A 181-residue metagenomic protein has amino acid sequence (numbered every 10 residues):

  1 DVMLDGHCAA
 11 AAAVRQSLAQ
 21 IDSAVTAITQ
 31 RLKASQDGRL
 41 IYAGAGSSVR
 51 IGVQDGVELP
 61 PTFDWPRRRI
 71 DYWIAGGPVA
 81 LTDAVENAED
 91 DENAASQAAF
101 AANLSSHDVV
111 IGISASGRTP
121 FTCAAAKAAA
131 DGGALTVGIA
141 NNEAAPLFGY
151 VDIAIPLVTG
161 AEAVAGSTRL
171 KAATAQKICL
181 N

Functional and structural regions predicted by a protein language model:
D1-A13, S17: Cofactor-/ligand-binding subdomain signature composed of acidic, glycine-rich, tryptophan-containing flexible loops
G6, A34-S35, Y150: Structured helix-beta-strand junction loops
A13, Q36-R39: Flexible, glycine/charged-enriched surface loops at secondary-structure junctions
Q16-K33: A short, well-structured juxtamembrane/interface segment
L40-I178: Glycine-rich phosphate-binding loops that contact phosphosugars or nucleotide phosphates
